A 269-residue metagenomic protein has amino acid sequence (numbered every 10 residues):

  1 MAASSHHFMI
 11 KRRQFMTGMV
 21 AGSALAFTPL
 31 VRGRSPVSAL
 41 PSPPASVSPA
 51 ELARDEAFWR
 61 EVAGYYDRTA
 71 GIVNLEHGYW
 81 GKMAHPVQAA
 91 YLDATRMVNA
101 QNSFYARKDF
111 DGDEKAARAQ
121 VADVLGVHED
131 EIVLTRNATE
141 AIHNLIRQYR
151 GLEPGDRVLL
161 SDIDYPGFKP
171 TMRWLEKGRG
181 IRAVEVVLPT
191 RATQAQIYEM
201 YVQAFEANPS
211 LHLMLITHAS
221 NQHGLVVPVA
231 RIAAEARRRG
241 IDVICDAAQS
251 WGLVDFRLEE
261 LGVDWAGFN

Functional and structural regions predicted by a protein language model:
S4-S5: Serine residues within intrinsically disordered or low-complexity segments
F8-I10, M16-N269: Pyridoxal 5′-phosphate
